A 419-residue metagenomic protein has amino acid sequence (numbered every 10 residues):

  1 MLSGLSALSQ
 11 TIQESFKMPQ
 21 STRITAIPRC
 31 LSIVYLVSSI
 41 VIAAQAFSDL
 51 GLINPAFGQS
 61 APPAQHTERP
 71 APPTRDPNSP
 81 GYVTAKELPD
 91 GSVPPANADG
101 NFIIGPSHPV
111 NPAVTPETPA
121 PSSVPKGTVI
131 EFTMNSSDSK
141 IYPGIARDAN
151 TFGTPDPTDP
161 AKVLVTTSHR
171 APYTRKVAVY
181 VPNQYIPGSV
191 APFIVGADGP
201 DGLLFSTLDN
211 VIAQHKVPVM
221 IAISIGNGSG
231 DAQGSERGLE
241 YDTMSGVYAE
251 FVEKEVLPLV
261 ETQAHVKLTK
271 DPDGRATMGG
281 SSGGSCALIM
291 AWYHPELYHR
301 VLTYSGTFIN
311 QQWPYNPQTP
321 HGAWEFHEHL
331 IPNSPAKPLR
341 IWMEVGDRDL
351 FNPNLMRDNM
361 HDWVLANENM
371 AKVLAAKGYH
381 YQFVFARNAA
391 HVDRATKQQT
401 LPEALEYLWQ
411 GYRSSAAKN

Functional and structural regions predicted by a protein language model:
M1-P28: N-terminal secretory signal peptides that target proteins for export/translocation
A7-Q13, L36, V41, P55-F57: Intrinsic disorder/low-complexity segments in short proteins, especially the signal peptide and propeptide regions
E14-K17, D49, N54: Intrinsically disordered, low-complexity polyampholyte segments enriched for Lys and acidic residues
C30-G51: Bacterial N-terminal signal peptides
F57-P72: Long, low-complexity intrinsically disordered segments that are proline/alanine-rich with interleaved serine/threonine
E68-E87: Short acidic, Pro/Gly- and aromatic-enriched capping/linker segments at domain boundaries
Y82, P89-N419: Non-catalytic cap/lid and distal C-terminal segments of serine-dependent acyl enzymes
